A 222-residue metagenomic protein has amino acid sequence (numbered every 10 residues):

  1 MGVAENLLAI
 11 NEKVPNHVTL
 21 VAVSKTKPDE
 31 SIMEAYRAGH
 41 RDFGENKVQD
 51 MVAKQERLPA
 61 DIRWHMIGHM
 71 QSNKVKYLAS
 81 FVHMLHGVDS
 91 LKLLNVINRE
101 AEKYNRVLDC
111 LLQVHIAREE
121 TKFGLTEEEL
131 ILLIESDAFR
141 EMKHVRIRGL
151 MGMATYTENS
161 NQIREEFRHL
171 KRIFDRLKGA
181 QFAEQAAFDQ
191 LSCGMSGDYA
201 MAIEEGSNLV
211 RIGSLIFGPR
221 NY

Functional and structural regions predicted by a protein language model:
M1-G197, I203-E205: Conserved alpha/beta-domain cores
S207-Y222: Gly/Pro- and small hydrophobic-enriched strand-loop and loop-to-helix capping segments that sit at the rims
